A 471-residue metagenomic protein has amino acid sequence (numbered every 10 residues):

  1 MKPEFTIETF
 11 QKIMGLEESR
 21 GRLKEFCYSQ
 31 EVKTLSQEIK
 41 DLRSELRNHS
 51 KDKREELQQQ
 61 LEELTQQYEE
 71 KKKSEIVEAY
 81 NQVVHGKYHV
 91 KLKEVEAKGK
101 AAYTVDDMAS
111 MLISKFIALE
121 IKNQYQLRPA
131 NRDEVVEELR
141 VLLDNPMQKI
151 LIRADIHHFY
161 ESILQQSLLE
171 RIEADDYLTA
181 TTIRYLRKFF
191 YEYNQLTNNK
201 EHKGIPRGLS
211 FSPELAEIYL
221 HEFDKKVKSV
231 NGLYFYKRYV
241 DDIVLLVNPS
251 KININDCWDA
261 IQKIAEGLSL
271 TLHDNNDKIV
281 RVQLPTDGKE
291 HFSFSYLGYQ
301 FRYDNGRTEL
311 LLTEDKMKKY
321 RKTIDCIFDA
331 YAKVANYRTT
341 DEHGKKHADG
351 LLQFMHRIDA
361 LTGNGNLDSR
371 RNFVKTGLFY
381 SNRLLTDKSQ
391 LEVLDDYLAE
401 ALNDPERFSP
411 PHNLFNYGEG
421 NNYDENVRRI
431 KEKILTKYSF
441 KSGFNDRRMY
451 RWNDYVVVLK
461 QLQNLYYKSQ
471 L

Functional and structural regions predicted by a protein language model:
M1-K33, Q37-N81, H85, Y103 (+5 more regions): Right-hand nucleic-acid polymerase module
I76, C257-A265: Inter-domain linker/hinge segments that demarcate the starts of reverse transcriptase and RNase H-type modules
V77-Y88, Q126, E170-R184: P-loop NTPase nucleotide-binding core
V84-E96, R184-N199, N366-N372: Active-site-adjacent bridging/hinge elements
K87, K91-P129, E201-K228: Conserved pre-motif C helix in the palm subdomain of viral-like polymerases
L143-V240, V244-A260, I279-V280, P285 (+1 more regions): Conserved polymerase palm-domain catalytic core
D176, Q262-L270: A common structural junction motif
S229-F235, L270-H273, F408: Surface-exposed helix-capping loop/turn segments at secondary-structure junctions
